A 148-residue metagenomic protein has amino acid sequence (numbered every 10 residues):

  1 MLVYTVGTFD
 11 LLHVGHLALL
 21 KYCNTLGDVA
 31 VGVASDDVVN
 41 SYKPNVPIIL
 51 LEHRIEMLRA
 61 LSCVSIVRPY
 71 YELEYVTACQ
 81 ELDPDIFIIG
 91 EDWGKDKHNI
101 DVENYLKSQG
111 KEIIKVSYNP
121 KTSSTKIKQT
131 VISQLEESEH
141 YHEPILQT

Functional and structural regions predicted by a protein language model:
M1-T148: Nucleotidyltransferase catalytic core that binds NTPs
